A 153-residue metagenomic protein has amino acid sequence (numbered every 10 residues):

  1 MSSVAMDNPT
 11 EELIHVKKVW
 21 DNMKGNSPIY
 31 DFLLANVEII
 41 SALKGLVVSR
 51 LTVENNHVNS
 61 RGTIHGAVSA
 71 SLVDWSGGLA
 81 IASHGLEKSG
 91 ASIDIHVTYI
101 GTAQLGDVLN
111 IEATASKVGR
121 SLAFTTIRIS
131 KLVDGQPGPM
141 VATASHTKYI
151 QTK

Functional and structural regions predicted by a protein language model:
M1-K153: Terminal targeting signals and extreme-terminal segments of soluble enzymes
